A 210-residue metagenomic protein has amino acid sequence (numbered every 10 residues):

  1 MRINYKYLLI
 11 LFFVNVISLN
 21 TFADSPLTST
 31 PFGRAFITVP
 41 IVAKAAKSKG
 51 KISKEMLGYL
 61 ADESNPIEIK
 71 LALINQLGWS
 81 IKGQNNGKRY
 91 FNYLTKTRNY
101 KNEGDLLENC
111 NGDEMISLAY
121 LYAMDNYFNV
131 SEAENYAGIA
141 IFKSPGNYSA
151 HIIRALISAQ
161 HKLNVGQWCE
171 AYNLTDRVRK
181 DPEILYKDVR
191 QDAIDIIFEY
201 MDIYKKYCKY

Functional and structural regions predicted by a protein language model:
M1-L9: Bacterial N-terminal signal peptides that target proteins for export
L9-S18: Bacterial N-terminal signal peptides
S18, N135-A137, I157: Flexible domain-boundary/linker segments
F22-E108, H161-Y210: N-terminal alpha-helical interaction modules that lie
P66-E68, N111, K143-H151: Residue-level recognition of tetratricopeptide repeat
A72, Q76, S117-M124, I153-I157 (+1 more regions): "A position-specific structural signal for the A-helix of alpha-solenoid helical repeats
Q84-P145: Surface-exposed, polar helix/loop patches in the mature regions of secreted/periplasmic/lumenal proteins that form
A150, A159-Q160: Terminal alpha-helical segments
